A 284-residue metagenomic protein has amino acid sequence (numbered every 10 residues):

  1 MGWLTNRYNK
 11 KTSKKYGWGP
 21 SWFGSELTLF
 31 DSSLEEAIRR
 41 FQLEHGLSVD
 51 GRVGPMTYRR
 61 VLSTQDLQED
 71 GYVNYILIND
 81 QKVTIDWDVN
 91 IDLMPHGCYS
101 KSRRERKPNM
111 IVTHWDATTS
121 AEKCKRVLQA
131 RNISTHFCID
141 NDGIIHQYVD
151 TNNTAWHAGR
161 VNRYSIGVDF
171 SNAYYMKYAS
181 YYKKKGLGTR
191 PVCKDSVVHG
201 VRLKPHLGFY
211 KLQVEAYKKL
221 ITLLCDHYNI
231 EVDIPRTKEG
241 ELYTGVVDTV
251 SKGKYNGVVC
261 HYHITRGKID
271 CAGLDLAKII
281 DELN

Functional and structural regions predicted by a protein language model:
M1-M94, D226, G245-N256, C260-Y262 (+1 more regions): Cell-envelope/ECM-targeting effectors and their regulatory/trafficking segments
P20-W22, L34-E35, S120-E122, P191 (+2 more regions): Short secondary-structure boundary micro-motifs
G46-V49, N153, V232: Secondary-structure boundary/capping signal
G54-P55, T154, R160, I234-E241: Flexible domain-boundary/linker segments
V73-I78, Y178-N284: Basic/polar, cationic surfaces and motifs that engage anionic cell-wall and phosphate/carboxylate ligands
V83-D226, I230: Active-site-adjacent loop/helix surface patches within enzyme catalytic domains that shape the substrate-binding cleft
